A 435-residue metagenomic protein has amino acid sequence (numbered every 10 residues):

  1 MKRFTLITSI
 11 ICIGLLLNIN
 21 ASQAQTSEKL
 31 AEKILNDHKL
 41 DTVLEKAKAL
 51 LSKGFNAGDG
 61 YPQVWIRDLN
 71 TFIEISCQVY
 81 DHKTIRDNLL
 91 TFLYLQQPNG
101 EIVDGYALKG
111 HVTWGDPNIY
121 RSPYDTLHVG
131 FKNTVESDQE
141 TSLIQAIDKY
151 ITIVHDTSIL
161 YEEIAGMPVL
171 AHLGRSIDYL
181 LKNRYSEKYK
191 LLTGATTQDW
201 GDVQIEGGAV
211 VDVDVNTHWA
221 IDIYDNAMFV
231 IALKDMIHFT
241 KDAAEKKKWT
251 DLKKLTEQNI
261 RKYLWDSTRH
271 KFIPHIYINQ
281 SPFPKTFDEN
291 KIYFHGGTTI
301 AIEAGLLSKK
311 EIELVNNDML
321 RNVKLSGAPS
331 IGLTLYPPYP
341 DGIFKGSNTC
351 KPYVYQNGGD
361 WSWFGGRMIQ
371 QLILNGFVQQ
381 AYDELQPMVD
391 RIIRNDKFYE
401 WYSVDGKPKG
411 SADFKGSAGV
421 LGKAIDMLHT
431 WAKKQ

Functional and structural regions predicted by a protein language model:
M1-Q25: Bacterial Sec-dependent N-terminal signal peptides
N18-P62, T157-L181, T240-K241, K247 (+2 more regions): Acidic/polar, glycine-enriched structural segments that form the non-catalytic walls/loops of the carbohydrate-binding
T26-A47, V64-W65, I102-D104, Y185-G194 (+3 more regions): Catalytic cores of carbohydrate-active enzymes
S52-N70, C77-V79, D116, D125-D138 (+5 more regions): Solvent-exposed loop and edge beta-strand segments that line ligand/cofactor-binding and catalytic clefts
D68-N99, G297-K309, G366-M388: Alpha-helical support elements that line or immediately flank enzyme active sites and cofactor-binding pockets
E74-Q78, Q145-H155, I231-K241, E303 (+2 more regions): Short glycine/serine- and small hydrophobic-enriched flexible loop segments
Y80-G174, L181-G194, G327-N348, E384-G416: Helix-terminus loop motifs that line ligand-binding clefts
L255-I260, G305-E313, N322, S326-S330 (+1 more regions): Long, repeat-rich segments with strong aromatic
